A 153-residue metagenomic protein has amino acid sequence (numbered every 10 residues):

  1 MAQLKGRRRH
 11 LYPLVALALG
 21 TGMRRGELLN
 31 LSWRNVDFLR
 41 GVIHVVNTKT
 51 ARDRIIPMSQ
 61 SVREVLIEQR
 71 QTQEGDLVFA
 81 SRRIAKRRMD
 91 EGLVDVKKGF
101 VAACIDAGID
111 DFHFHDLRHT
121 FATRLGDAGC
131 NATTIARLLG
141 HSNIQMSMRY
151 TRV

Functional and structural regions predicted by a protein language model:
M1-R25, L29-N30, L39, K49-D53 (+3 more regions): Basic, Lys/Arg- and aromatic-enriched nucleic-acid-binding interface segment
P13-A16, G20-E27, A102, R118-S142 (+1 more regions): C-terminal catalytic core of tyrosine-transesterase DNA break-rejoin enzymes
R24, S32-R34, L39, H113 (+2 more regions): Short coil/turn motifs that cap or connect alpha-helices
L31, E68-Q69, Y150-V153: Residue-level signal for well-ordered alpha-helical positions
G41-I43: Hydrophobic residues embedded in beta-strands of well-ordered beta-sheets
N47-A51, S61, A85, L139-V153: Catalytic-site neighborhood detector that most strongly recognizes the C-terminal catalytic loop/helix of tyrosine
T48-I67, D76-A102, H113: C-terminal catalytic core of Y-nucleophile DNA break-rejoin enzymes
